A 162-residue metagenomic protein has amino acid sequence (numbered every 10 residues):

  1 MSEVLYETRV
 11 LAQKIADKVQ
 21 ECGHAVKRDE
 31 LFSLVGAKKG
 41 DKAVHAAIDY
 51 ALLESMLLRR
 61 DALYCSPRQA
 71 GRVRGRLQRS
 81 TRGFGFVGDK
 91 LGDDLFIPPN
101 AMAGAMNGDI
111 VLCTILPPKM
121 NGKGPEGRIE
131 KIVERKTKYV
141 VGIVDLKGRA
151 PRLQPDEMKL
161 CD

Functional and structural regions predicted by a protein language model:
M1-D162: Charge-lined substrate channels and their catalytic hotspots, especially those that engage the 3′ end of RNA
